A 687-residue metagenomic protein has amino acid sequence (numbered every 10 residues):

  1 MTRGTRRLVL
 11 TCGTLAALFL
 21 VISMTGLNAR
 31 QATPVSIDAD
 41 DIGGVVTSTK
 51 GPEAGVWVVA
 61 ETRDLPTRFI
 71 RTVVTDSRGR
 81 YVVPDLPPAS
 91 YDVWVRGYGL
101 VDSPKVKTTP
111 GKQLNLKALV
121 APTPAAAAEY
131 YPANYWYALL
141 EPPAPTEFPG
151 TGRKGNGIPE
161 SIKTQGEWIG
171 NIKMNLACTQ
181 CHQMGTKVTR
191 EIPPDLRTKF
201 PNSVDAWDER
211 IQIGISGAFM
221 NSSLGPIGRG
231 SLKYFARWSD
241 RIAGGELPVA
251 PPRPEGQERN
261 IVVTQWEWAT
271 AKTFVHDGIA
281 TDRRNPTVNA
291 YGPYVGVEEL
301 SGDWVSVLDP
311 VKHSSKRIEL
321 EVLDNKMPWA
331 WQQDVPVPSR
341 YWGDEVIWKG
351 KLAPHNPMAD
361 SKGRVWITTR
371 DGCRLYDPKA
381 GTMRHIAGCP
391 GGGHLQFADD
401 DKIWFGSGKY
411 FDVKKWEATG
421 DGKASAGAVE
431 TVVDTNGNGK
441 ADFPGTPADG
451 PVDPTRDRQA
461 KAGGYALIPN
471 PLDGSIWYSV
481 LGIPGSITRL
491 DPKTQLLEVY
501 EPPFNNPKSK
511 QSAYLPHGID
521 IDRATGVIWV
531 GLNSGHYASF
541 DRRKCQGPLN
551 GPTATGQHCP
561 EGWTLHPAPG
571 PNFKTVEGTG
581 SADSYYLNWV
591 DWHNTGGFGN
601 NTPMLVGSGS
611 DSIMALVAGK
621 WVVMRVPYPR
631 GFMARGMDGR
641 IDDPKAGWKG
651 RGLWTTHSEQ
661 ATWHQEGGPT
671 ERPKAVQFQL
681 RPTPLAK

Functional and structural regions predicted by a protein language model:
S36, R63-V82: Short, acidic Ser/Thr/Gly-rich low-complexity loop/linker segments typical of extracellular and cell-surface proteins
D40-I42, S48-D64, R68, P88 (+1 more regions): Short, ordered, surface-exposed loop/turn motifs in non-cytosolic proteins
G51-E53, V82-S90, Y98: Short Pro-Gly-centered beta-turn/loop motif in secreted/extracellular proteins
T62-R68, S90-G111: A short, solvent-exposed loop/turn motif at the edges and junctions of modular extracellular/periplasmic domains
N175-T186: The canonical Cys-X-X-Cys-His
A269-A290, W342-K362, G393-D400, P454-D473 (+5 more regions): Structural signature of eukaryotic scaffold interfaces centered on beta-propeller domains
P293-V297, R364-T368, K402-G406, S475-S479 (+3 more regions): Conserved beta-propeller blade signature
A538-S539, R630-K687: Blade-level signature of beta-propeller repeat domains, shared across WD40, Kelch, NHL, RCC1 and BNR/Asp-box propellers
